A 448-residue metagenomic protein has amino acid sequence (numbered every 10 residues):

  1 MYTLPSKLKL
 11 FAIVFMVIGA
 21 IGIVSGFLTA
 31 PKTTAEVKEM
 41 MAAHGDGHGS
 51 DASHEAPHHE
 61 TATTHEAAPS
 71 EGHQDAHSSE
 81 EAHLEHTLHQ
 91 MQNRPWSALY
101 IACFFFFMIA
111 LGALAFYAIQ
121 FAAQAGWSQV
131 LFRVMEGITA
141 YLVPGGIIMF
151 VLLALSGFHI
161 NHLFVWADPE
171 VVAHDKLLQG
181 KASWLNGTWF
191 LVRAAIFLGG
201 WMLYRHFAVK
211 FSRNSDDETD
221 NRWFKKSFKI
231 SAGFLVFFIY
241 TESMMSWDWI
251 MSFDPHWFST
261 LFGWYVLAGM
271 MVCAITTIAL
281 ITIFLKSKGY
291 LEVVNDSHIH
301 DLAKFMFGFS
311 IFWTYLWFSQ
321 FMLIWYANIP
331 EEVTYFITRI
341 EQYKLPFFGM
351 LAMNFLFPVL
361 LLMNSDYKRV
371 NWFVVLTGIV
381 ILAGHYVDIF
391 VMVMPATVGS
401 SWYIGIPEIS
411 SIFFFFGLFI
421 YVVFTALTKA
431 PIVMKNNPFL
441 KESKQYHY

Functional and structural regions predicted by a protein language model:
M1-M91, H162-S183, V209-F228, Y290-S297 (+1 more regions): Extramembrane terminal tails and long inter-domain/linker segments of multi-pass membrane proteins
Y2-V17, S97-A98, Q129-I147, N186 (+4 more regions): Alpha-helical transmembrane segments and their helix-start/interface "positive-inside/aromatic belt" motifs in integral
S6, T260-V266, E331-L351, G399-V423 (+1 more regions): Membrane-interface transmembrane-helix boundary segments in multi-pass integral membrane proteins
A20, E55, E60, T64-L84 (+3 more regions): Long, contiguous internal "core" modules enriched in hydrophobic/ aromatic residues
G26-H44, C103-S215, F234: Transmembrane-helix bundle segments that line or gate the permeation/cavity pathway in multi-pass membrane proteins
A110-A115, I147-I148, A194-R205, A268-I283 (+2 more regions): Hydrophobic cores of alpha-helical transmembrane segments in multi-pass inner/ER membrane proteins, independent
D254-F258, I329, Y367-N371, M392-P407: Extracellular/periplasmic helix-loop-helix junctions in multi-pass membrane proteins
F373-A383: Central hydrophobic cores of alpha-helical transmembrane segments in multi-pass integral membrane proteins
